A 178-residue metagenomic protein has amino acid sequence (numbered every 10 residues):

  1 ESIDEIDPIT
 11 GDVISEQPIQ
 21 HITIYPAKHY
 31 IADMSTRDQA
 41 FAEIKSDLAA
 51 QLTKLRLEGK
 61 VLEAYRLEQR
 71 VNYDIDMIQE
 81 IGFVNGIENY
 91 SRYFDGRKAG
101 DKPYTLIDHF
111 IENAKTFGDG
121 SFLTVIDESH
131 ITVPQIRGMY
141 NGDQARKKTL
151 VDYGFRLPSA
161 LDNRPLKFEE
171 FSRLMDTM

Functional and structural regions predicted by a protein language model:
E1-T177: Extended, highly charged clamp/arch subdomains and adjacent linkers that form or line substrate-binding channels
